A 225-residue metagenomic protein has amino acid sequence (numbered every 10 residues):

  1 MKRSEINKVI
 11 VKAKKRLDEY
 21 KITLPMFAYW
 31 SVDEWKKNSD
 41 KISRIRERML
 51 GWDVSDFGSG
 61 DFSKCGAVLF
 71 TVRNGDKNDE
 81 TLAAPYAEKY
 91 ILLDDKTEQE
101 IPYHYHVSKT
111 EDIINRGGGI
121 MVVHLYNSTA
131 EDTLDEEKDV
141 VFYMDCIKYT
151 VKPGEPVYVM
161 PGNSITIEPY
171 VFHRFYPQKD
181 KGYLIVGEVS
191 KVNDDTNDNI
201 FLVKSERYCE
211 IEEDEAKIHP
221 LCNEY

Functional and structural regions predicted by a protein language model:
M1-A87, K217-E224: A short, N-terminal "cap"/entry segment at the start of jelly-roll beta-barrel domains of the cupin/DSBH fold
K2-R3, A130-Y149, Y176-Y225: Double-stranded beta-helix
V72-R73, K89-E111, Y126-E131, P169: Conserved short histidine dyad/triad with adjacent acidic residue
T81-A83, H104-H106, K148: Short loop/turn motifs at secondary-structure junctions and domain boundaries
E88-K89, Q99-I101, E111-I113, M121-V123 (+3 more regions): Generic beta-strand structural signal
D94-D95, K109-E131, D135-K138, Y143-D145: Glycine- and acidic-residue-biased ligand/ion/polar-headgroup-sensing regions
K96, S108, R116-G118, M160 (+2 more regions): A short, compositionally biased micro-patch
P153-D180, V186-K191: Conserved metal-binding segment of the jelly-roll/cupin
